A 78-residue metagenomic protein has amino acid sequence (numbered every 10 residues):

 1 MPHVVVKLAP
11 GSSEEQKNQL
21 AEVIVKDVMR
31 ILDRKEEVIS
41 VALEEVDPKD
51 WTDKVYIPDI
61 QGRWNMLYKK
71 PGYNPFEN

Functional and structural regions predicted by a protein language model:
P2-N78: A domain-level signal for the structural core that forms small-molecule/cofactor-binding pockets and catalytic centers
